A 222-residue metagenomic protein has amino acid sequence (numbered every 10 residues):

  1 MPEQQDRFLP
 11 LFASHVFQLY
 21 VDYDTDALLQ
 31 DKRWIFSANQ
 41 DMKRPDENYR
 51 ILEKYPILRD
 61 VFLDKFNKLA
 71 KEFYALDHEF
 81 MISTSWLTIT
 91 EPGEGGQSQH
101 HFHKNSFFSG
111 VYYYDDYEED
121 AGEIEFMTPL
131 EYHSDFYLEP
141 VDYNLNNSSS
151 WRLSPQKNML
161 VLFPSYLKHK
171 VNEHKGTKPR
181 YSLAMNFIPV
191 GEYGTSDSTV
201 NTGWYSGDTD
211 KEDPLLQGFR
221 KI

Functional and structural regions predicted by a protein language model:
M1-H78, Q97, E123, T199-E212 (+1 more regions): Non-heme Fe(II)/2-oxoglutarate
R7, Q99-H100, N172-G176: Short proline/glycine-enriched turn/loop segments at secondary-structure junctions
S14, I82, A121, K178-S182: Short edge beta-strand segments in beta-sheet-rich domains
E79-M81, K104-S106, F163, P179: Residue-level preference for beta-strand/loop junctions
M81-I89: A short glycine-rich, His/Asp/Glu-containing loop-to-beta-strand
I89-L162, P189-N201: Catalytic core of non-heme Fe(II) oxygenases with the double-stranded beta-helix
Y143-I222: Catalytic core of Fe(II)/2-oxoglutarate
